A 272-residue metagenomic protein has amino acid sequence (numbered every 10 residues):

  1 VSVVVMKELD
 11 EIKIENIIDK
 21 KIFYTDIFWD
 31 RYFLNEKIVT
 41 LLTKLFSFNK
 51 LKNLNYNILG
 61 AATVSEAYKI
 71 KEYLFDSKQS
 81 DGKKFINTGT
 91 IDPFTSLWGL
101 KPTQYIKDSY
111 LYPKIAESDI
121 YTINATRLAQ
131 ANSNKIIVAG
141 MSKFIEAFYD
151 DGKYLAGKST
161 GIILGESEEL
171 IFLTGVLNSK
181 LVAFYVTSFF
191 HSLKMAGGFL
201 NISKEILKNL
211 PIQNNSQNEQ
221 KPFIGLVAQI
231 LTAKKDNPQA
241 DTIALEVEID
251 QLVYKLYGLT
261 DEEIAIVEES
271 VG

Functional and structural regions predicted by a protein language model:
V1-V3, L97-W98, K221-P222: Short, charged, solvent-exposed linker or helix-capping segments at domain edges/interfaces that act as flexible hinges
V1-Y32, E36, V186-T187, M195-K204: A conserved structural/catalytic subdomain of Rossmann-like adenosyl-cofactor enzymes
V4-M6, Y73, L252: Compositionally biased, intrinsically disordered low-complexity segments
I17, F23-E66, D81-F85, G89-I91 (+1 more regions): Non-catalytic DNA-recognition/assembly elements of restriction-modification systems
F33-N218: Polybasic, glycine- and aromatic-enriched phosphate-binding surface used to engage nucleic acids
